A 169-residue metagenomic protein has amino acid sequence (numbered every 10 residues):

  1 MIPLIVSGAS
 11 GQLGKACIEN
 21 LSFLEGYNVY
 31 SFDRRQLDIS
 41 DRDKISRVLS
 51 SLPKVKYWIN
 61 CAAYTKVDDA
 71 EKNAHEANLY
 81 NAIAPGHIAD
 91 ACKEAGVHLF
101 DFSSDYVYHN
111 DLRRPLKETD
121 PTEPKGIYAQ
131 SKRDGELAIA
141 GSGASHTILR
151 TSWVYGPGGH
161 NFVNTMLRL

Functional and structural regions predicted by a protein language model:
I2-F23: N-terminal Rossmann NAD(P)H-binding glycine-rich loop of SDR-like oxidoreductase domains
S7, F32, W58-A62, L99-S104 (+2 more regions): SDR active-site strand-loop-helix element
Y30-D43: Rossmann-fold cofactor-recognition segment
S40, K72, E76-H87, T122 (+2 more regions): Glycine-rich NAD(P)-binding loop of the Rossmann-fold in SDR/ketoreductase-type enzymes
R42-Y80, A91-E94: NAD(P)H-binding glycine-rich loop region in Rossmannoid oxidoreductase-like domains and their noncatalytic homologs
D68-H75, N110-R114, G159-H160: Conserved catalytic-core motifs of eukaryotic protein kinase domains, centered on the activation segment
G86-E123: Conserved Rossmann-fold NAD(P)-dependent oxidoreductase catalytic core, especially the SDR/UDP-sugar
L137-L169: NAD(P)-dependent short-chain dehydrogenase/reductase
